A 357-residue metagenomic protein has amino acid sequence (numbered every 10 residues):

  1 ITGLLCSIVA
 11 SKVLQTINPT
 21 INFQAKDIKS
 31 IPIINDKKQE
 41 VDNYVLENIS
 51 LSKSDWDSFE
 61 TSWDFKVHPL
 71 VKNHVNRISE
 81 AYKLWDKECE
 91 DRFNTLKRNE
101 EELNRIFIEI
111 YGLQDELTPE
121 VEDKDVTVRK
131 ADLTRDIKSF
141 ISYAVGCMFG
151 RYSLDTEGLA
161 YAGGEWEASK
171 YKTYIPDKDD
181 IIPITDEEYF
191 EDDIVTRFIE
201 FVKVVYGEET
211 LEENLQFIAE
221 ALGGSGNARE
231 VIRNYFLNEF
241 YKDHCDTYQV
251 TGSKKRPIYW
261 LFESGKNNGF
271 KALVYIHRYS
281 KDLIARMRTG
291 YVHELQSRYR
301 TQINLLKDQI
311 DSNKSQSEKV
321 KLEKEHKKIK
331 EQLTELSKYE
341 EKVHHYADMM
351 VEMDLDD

Functional and structural regions predicted by a protein language model:
I1, I31-I33, W63, Y111 (+2 more regions): Generic structural hydrophobic/aromatic packing signal, biased to beta-strands
I1-S30, K37-L51: Basic, amphipathic alpha-helical recognition segments used for DNA target recognition
V9, D27, P32-K37, V67-P69 (+2 more regions): Short, flexible loop/turn elements at secondary-structure junctions
N22-D27, E60-K72, K124-V128, A162-W166: A glycine-rich phosphate-binding loop feature that marks nucleotide/adenosyl-phosphate handling sites
Q24-D36, L84-F93, K130, P183-I184 (+1 more regions): Glycine- and acidic
P32-I34, E47, S54, S58-N99 (+1 more regions): Acidic/histidine-rich catalytic neighborhood
N94, R98, R105-I108, G112 (+1 more regions): Terminal accessory regions of large proteins
